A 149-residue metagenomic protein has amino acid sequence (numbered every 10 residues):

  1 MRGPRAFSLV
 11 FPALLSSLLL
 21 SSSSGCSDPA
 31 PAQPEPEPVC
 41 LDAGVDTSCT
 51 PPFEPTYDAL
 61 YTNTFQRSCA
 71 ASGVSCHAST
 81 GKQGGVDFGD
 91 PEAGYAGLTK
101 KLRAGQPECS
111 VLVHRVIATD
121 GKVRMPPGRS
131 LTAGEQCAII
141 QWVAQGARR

Functional and structural regions predicted by a protein language model:
M1-S24: Sec-dependent bacterial lipoprotein signal peptides
S24-R149: Aromatic- and Gly/Pro-enriched helix-to-coil junctions and flexible linker segments
